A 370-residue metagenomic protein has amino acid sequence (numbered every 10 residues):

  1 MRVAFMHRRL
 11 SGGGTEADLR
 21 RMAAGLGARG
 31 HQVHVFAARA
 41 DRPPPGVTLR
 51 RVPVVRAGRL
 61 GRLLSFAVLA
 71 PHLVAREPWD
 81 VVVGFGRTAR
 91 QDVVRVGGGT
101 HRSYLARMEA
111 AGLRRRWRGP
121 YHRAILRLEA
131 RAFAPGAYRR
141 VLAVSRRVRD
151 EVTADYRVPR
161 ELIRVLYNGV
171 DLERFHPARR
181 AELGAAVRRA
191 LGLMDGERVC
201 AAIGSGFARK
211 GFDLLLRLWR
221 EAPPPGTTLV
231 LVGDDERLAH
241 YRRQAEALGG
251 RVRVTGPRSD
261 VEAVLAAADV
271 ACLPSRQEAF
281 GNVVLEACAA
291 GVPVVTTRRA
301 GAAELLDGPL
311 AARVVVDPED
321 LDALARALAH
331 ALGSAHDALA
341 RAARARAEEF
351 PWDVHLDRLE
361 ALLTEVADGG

Functional and structural regions predicted by a protein language model:
E16-R21, R198-E221, E236-A239, V354 (+1 more regions): A conserved mid-protein helix/loop that constitutes part of the nucleotide-sugar donor-binding site
A38-A40, V170, I203-G206, T228-Y241: Glycosyltransferase donor-sugar binding loop
P120-V144, D155: Membrane-proximal helix-turn-helix segments that form the acceptor-binding/catalytic region of lipid-linked
R147, G169: Carbohydrate-associated surface elements
P257, R276: Aromatic "clamp/platform" in nucleotide-sugar-dependent glycosyltransferases that forms part of the donor/acceptor
P293-T296: Short hydrophobic beta-strand element within catalytic cores of glycosyltransferases and related nucleotide-activated
G308-L321, H330-S334: Conserved acidic donor-binding segment of nucleotide-sugar-dependent glycosyltransferases
D337-L363: A charged, aromatic-enriched C-terminal amphipathic alpha-helix characteristic of glycosyltransferases across folds
